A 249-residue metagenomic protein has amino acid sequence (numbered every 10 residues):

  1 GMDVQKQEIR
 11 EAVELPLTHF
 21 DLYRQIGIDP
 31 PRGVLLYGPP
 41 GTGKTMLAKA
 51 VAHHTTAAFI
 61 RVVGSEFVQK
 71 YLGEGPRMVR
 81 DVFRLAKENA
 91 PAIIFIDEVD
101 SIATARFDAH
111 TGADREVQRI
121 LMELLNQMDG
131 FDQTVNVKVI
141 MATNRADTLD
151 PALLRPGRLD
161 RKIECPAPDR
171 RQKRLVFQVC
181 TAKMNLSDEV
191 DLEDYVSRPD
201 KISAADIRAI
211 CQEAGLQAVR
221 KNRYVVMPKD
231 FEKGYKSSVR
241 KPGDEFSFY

Functional and structural regions predicted by a protein language model:
G1-R198, I202, A214: Walker A/P-loop NTP-binding motif of AAA+ ATPase domains
D3-V4, I26, D191-Q212, Q217-Y249: C-terminal engagement/docking regions of AAA+ P-loop ATPases
